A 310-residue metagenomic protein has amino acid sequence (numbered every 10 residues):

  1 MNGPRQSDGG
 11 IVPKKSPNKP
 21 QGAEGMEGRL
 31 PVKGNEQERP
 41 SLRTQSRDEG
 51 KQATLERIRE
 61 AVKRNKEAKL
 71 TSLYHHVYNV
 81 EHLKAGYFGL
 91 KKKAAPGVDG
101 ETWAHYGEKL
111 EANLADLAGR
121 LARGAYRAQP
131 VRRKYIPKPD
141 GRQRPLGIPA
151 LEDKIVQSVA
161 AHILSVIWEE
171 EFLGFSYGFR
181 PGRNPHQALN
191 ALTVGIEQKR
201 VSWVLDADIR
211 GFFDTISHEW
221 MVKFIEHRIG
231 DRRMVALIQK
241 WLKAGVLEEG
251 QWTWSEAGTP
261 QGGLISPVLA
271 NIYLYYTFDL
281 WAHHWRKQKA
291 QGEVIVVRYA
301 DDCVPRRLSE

Functional and structural regions predicted by a protein language model:
M1-G100, A104-E111: Non-catalytic, polymerase-adjacent accessory regions of viral genome-replication enzymes
G86-L90, V159, L237-L242: Short alpha-helical scaffolding segments that buttress acidic/His motifs in well-ordered protein cores
N113, R120-Y135, P139-D140, I163 (+1 more regions): Conserved polymerase palm-domain catalytic core
P145-L146, A150: Conserved phosphate-binding loops in nucleotide/dinucleotide-binding enzymes
L151-V159, P185, W203: Duplex nucleic acid-engaging cores and interfaces of nucleic-acid transaction enzymes
